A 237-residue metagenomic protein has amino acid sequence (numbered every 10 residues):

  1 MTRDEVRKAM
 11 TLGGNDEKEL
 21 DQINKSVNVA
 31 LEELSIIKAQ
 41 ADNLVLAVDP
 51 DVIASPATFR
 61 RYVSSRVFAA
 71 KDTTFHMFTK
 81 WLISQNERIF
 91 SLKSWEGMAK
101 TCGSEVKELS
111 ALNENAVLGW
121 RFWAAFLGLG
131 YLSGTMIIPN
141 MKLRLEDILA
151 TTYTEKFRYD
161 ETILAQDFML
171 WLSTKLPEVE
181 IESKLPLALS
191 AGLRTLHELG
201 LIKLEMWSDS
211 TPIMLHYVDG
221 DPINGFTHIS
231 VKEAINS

Functional and structural regions predicted by a protein language model:
M1-S237: Donor-sugar nucleotide-binding helix/loop cap in glycosyltransferases
